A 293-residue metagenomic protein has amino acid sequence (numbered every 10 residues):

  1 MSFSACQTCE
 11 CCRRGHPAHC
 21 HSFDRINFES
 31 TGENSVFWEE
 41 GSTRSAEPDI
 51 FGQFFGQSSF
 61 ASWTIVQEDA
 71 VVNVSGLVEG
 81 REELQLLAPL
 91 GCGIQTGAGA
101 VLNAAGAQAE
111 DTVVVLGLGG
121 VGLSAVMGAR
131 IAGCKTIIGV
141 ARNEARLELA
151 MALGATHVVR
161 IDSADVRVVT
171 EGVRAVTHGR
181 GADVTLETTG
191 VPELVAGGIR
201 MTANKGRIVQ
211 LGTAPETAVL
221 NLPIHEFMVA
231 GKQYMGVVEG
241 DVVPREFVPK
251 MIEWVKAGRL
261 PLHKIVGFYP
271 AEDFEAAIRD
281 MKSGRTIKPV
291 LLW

Functional and structural regions predicted by a protein language model:
M1-V71: Glycine-rich phosphate/adenylate-binding loop and adjacent beta-alpha elements of nucleotide- or dinucleotide-binding
R44-F60, V78-N103, L116-S124: A glycine-rich, Thr/Ser-enriched phosphate-binding loop motif common to dinucleotide/cofactor-binding enzymes
E82-E83, G106-T112, R180: Short helix-loop-beta connector
D111, G206-R207, K232: Glycine-centered, small-residue-biased loops immediately flanking beta-strands in adenine/cofactor-binding cores
T112-L118, R130-G197: Adenosine-nucleotide cofactor-binding segment
A196-R200, D241-W293: C-terminal hydrophobic helical "lid"/dimerization subdomain of Rossmann-like NAD(P)H-dependent oxidoreductases
T202-N204: Helix-to-beta-strand junctions that scaffold the AdoMet/dcAdoMet cofactor pocket in Class I SAM-dependent enzymes
T213-G231, E246-K250: Rossmann-fold NAD(P)-binding glycine/threonine-rich loop
